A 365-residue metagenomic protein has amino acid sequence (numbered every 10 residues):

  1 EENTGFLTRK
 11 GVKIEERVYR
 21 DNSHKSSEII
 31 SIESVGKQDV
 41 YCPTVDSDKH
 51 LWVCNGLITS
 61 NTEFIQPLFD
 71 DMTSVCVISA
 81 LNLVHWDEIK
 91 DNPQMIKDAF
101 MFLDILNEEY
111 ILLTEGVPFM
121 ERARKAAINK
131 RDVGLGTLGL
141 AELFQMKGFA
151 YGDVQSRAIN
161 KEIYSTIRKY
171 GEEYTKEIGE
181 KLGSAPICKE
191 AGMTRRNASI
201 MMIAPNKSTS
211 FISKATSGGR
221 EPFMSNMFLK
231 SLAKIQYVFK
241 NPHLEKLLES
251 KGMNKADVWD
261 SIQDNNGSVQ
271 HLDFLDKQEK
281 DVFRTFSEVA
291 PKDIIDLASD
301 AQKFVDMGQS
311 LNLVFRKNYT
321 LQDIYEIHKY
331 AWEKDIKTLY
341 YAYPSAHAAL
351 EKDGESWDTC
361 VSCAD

Functional and structural regions predicted by a protein language model:
E1-N61: HINT superfamily self-processing domains
E15, P43, I78, L140 (+3 more regions): Hydrophobic, well-ordered secondary-structure elements that form the walls of internal hydrophobic environments
E33, N107-E109, L113-E115, M201-D365: Catalytic alpha/beta core of large soluble enzyme barrels
D39-T44, W52, V77, N82 (+7 more regions): Structured core elements
K49-N55, S60-N61, T73, W86-D87 (+4 more regions): Short helix/loop capping segments that flank catalytic or ligand/cofactor-binding pockets
T62-A127, T137-L143, K147, T216-S217 (+2 more regions): Function-dense linear segments that define catalytic or interfacial modules in macromolecule-processing proteins
T73-C76, K90-M101, I128-L138, A158 (+8 more regions): Conserved active-site and cofactor/substrate-binding residues in soluble primary-metabolism enzymes
I96-R124, I128, D132, K147-N206 (+1 more regions): Internal maturation/activation junctions in enzymes
